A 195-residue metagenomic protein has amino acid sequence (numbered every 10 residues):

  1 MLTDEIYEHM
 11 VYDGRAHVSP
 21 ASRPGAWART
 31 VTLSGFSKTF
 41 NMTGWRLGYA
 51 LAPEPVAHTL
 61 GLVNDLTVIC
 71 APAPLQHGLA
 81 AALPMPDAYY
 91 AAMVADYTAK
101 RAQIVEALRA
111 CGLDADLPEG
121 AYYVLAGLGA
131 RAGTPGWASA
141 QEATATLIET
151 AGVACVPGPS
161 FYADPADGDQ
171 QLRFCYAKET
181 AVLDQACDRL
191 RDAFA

Functional and structural regions predicted by a protein language model:
M1-A195: PLP-dependent class I/II
